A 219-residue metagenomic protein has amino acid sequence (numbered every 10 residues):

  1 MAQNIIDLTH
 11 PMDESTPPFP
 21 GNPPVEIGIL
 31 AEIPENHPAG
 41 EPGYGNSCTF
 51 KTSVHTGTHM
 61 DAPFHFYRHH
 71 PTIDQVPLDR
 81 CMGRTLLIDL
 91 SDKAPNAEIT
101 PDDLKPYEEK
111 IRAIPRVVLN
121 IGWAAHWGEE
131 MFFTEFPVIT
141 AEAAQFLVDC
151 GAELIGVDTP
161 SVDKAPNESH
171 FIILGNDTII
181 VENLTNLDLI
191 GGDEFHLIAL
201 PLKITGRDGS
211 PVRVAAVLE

Functional and structural regions predicted by a protein language model:
M1-E219: Active-/binding-site microenvironments in catalytic and ligand-binding cores
